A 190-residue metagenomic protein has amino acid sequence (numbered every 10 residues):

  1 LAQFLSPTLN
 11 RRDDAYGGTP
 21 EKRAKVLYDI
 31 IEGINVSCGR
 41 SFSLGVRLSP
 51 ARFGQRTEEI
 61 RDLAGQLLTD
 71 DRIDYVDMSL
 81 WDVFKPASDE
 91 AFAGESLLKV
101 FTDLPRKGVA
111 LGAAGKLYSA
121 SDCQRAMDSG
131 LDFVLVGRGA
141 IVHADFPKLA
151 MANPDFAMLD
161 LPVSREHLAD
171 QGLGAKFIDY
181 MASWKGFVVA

Functional and structural regions predicted by a protein language model:
L1-A190: Flavin-dependent oxidoreductase catalytic cores
